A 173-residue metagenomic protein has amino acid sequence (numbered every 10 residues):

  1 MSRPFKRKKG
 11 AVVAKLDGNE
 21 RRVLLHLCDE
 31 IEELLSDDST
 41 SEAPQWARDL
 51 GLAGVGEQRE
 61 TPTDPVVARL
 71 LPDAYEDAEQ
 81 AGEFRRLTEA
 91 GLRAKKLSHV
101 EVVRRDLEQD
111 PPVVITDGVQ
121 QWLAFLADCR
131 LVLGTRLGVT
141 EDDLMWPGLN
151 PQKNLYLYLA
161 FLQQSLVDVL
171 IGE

Functional and structural regions predicted by a protein language model:
M1-L92, S98, V102, D106 (+4 more regions): Charged, alpha-helix-forming regions
